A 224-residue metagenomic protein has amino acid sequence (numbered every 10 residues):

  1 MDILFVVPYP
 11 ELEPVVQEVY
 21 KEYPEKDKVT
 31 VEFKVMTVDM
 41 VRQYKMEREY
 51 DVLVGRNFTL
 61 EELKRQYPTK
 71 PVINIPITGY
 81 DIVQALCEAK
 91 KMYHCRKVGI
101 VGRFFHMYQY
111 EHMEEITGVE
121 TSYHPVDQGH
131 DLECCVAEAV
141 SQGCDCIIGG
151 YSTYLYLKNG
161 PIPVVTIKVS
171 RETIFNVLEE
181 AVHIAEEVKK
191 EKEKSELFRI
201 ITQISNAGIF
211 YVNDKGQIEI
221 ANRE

Functional and structural regions predicted by a protein language model:
I3, V7-V19, V35-M40, F58 (+4 more regions): Ser/Thr/Gly-rich flexible loops in soluble cytosolic domains mediating phosphotransfer, phosphorylation
L4-V6, Y50-R56, G99-V101, C144-Y151: Periplasmic-binding protein-like
Y20-K26, M113-T121: Short helix-loop-beta junction
D27-R48, I77-C87, V119-V140: A short, well-structured beta->alpha microelement
E133, C146, V165-I167: N-terminal membrane insertion elements
I148-G149, Y156, P163: Extended assembly-interface/linker segments at domain junctions
K190-A221: Sensory modules in modular signal-transduction proteins
